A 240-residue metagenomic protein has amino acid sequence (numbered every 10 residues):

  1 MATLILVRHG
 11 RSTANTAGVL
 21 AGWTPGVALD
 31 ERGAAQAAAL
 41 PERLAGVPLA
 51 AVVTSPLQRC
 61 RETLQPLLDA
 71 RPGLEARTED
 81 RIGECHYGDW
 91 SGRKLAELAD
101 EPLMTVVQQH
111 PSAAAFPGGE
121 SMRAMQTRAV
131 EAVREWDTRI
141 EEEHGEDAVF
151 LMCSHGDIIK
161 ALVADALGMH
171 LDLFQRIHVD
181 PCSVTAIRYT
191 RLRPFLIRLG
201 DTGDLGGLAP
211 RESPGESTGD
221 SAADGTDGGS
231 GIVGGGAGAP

Functional and structural regions predicted by a protein language model:
A2, C85-A96, T138, E142-E146 (+1 more regions): Acidic, low-complexity terminal tails and accessory targeting/binding regions of phosphate-metabolizing enzymes
L4, E146-S154: Generic beta-sheet signal
I5, R77-E79, I197: General small-molecule cofactor/ligand-binding pocket signal
H9, H155: Short, conserved phosphate/pyrophosphate- and ester-handling motifs at nucleotide-, phospho-/glycolipid
R11-T63, L67, A115-V130: Loop-to-helix element that buttresses phosphate recognition and phosphoryl-transfer chemistry
S12, I158-I159: Short active-site segment of divalent metal-dependent hydrolases/proteases that encodes the spacing between
A38-T105, A239-P240: Phosphate-coordination/substrate-recognition cap region in phosphate-metabolizing enzymes
P66, A161, D165: Active-site signature of alpha/beta-hydrolase-fold catalytic machinery across serine- and Asp/Cys-nucleophile hydrolases
